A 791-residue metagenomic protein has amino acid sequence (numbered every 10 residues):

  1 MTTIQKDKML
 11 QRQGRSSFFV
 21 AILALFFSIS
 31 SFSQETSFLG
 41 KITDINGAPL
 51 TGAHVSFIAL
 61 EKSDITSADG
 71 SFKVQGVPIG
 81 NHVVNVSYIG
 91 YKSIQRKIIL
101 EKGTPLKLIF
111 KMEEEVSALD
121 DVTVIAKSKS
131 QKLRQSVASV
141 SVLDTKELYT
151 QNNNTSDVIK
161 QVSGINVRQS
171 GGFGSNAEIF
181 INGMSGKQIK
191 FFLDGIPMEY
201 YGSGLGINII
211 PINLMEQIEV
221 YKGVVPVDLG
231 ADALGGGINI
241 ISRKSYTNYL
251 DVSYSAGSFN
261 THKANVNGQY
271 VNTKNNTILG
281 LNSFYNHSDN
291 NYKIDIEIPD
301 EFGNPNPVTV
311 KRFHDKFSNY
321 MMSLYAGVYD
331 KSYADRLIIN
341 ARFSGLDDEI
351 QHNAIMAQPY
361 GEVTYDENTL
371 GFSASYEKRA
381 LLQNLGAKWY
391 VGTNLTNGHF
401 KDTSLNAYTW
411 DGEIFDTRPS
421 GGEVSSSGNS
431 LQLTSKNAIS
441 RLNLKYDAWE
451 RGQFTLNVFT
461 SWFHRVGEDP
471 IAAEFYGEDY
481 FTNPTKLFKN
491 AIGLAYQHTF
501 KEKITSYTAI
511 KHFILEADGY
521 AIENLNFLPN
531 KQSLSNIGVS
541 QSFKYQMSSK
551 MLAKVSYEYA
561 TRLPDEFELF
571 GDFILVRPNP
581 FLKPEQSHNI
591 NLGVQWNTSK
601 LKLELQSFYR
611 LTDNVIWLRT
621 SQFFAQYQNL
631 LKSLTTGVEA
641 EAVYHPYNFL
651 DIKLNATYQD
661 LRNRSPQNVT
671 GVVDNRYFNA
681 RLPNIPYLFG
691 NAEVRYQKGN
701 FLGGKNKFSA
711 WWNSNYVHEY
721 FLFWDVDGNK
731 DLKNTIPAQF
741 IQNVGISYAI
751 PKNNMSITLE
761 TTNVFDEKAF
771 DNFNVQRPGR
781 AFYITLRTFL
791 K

Functional and structural regions predicted by a protein language model:
T43-A48, A53-I58, S87-Y91, E101 (+1 more regions): Short, acidic, small-residue-rich periplasmic hinge/interaction motif at the N-terminus of Gram-negative outer-membrane
K73-G76, I196-K222: Short acidic/polar hinge/loop motifs at secondary-structure boundaries that mediate gating or recognition
V140, S156-P197: Extracytoplasmic beta-strand/coil segments of soluble accessory domains associated with Gram-negative outer-membrane
I209-D251: A beta-strand signature from Gram-negative outer-membrane beta-barrel systems, especially the internal plug domain
T247, S255, T273-Q358: Periplasmic-side early beta-strands and strand-to-turn transitions of outer-membrane beta-barrels
L324-L346, Y365-N524, L528-E558, W596-N597 (+1 more regions): Face-selective signature of the C-terminal outer-membrane beta-barrel domain
L433, T485-L487, L528-S542, Q546 (+3 more regions): Outer-membrane beta-barrel signature, preferentially recognizing the C-terminal barrel domain of Gram-negative
K503, Y609-L611, N629-F721: Gram-negative outer-membrane beta-barrel transporters
